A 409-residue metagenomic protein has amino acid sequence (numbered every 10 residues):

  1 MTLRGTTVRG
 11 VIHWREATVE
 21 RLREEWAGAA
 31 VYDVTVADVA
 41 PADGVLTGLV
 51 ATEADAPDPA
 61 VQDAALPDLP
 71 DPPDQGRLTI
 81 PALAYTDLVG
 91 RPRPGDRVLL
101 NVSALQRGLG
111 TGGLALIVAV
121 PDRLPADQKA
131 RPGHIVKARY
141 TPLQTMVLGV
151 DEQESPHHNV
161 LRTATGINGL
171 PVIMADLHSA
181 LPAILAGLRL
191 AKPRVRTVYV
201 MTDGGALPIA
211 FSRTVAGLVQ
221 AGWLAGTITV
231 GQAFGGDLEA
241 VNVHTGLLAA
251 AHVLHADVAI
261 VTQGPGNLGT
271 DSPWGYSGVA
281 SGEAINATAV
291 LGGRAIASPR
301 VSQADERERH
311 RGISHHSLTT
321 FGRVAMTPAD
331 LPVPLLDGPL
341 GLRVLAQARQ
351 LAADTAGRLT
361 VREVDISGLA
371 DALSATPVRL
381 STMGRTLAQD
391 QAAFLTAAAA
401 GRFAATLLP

Functional and structural regions predicted by a protein language model:
L3, R97-V102, G357-P409: Extended hydrophobic packing segments that form well-structured cores
G5-D58, D63, D68-G169, A183 (+1 more regions): Extended, charged alpha/beta regions that create polyanion-binding interfaces
W14, T86-R93, A175-A183, A206-I209 (+4 more regions): Conserved active-site and cofactor/substrate-binding residues in soluble primary-metabolism enzymes
A27, V253-L254, M383-G384: Charge-biased, low-complexity intrinsically disordered regions
L109-G110, R194-T197, A295-R300, E306 (+2 more regions): Flexible, glycine/charged-enriched surface loops at secondary-structure junctions
T145-V243: Phosphate-binding glycine-rich loops and their immediate beta-loop-alpha structural context
I184-L188, T214, L218, G246-A250 (+3 more regions): Buried hydrophobic packing segments
T227-L247, V253, I260-A370, D390-A393: A structural signal for small-residue-enriched, beta-sheet-centric alpha/beta enzyme cores and oligomeric scaffold folds
